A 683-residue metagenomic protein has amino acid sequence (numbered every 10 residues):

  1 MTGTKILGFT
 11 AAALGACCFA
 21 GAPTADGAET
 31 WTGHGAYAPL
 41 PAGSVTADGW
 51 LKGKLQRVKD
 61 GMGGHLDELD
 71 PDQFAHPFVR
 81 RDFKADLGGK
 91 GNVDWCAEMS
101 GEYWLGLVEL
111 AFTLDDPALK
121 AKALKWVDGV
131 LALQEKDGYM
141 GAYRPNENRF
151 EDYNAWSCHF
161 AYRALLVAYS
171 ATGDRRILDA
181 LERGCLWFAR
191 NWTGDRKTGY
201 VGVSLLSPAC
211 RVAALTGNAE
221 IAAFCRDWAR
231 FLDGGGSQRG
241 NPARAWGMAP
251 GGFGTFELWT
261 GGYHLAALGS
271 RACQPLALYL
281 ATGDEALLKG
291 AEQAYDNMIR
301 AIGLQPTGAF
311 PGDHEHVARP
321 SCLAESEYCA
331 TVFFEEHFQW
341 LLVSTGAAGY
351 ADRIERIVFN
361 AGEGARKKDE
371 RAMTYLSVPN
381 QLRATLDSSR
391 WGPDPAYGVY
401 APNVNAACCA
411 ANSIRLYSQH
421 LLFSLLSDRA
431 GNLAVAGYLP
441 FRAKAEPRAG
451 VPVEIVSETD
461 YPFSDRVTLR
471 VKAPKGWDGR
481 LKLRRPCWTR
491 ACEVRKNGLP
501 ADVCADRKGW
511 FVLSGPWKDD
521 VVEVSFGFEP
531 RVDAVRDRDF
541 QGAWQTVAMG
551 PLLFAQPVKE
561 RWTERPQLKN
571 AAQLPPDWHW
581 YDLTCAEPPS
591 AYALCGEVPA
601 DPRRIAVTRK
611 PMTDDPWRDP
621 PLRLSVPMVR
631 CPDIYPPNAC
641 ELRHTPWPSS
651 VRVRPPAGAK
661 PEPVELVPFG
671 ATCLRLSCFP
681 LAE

Functional and structural regions predicted by a protein language model:
D26-M99, P117-G141, R175, R226: Low-complexity, Ser/Thr/Pro/Gly-enriched N-terminal "stalk/linker" regions
A38-S44, A111-L124, L165-E182, A213-R226 (+5 more regions): Structural helix-adjacent loops and short alpha-helical linkers that scaffold large soluble proteins
P71-D94, G141-F160, V203-T216, P242-S270 (+2 more regions): Carbohydrate-binding/catalytic loop surfaces
V93-F112, Y153-Y169, T198-A214, G261-L280 (+2 more regions): Well-ordered alpha-helical segments within folded domains of soluble proteins
C225, A291, A351-N360, A365-R470 (+1 more regions): C-terminal beta-rich recognition modules with glycine/proline-rich loops and embedded aromatic residues
A277-A301, S321-R371, L382: Catalytic-core region of carbohydrate-active enzymes that cleave or remodel glycosidic bonds
K472-P486: Surface-exposed beta-strand/loop patches in extracellular or lumenal glycoproteins
T489-G515, V532-F540: Solvent-exposed beta-strand/loop surfaces of large extracellular or lumenal domains
